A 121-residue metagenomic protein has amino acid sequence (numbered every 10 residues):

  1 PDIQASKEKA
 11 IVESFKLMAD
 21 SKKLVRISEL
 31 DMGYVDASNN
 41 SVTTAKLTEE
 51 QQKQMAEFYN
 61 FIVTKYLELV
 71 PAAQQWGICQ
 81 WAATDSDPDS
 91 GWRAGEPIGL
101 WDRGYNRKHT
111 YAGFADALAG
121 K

Functional and structural regions predicted by a protein language model:
P1-A5: Surface-exposed cleft-lining segments at the edges of enzyme active sites
S6-L24, L30-K121: Aromatic-rich peripheral "rim/lid" segments of glycoside hydrolase catalytic domains that contact and position glycan
